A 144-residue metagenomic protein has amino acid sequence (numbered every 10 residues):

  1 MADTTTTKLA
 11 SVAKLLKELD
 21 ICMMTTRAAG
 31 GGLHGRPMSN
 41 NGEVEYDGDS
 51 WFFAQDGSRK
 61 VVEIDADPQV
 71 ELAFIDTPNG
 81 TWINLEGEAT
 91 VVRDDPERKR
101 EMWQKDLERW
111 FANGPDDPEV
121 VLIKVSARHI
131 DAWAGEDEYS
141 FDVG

Functional and structural regions predicted by a protein language model:
M1-D3, A29-G30, D49-W51: Short, flexible loop segments at the rims of nucleotide/cofactor-binding pockets, characterized by
M1-I21: N-terminal leader/targeting segments and the immediate start of mature chains
A2-T4, N84-G144: Charged, gly/pro-rich active-site loop segments
K14-G30, V70-F74: A short, Trp-centered hydrophobic/proline-enriched beta-strand micro-motif
D20, R36, Y46-G48, A66-V70 (+2 more regions): A generic structural signal for short beta-strands and their flanking turns/coil linkers
G30-G32, V44, P78-T81, W133: Short glycine/serine/proline-enriched coil/turn segments at secondary-structure junctions
N41-N79: A short mixed-secondary-structure module that forms the rim of ligand-binding clefts
